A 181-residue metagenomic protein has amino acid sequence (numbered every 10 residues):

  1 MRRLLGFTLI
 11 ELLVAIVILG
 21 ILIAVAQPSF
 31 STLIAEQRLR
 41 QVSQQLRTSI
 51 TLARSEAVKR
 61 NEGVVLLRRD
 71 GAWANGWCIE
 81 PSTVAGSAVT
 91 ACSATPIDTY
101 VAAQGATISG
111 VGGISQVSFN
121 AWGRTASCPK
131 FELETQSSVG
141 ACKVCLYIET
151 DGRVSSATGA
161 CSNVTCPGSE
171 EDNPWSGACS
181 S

Functional and structural regions predicted by a protein language model:
M1-F30, A35: N-terminal single-pass transmembrane signal-anchor helix
I21, V25-T51, S55, K59 (+1 more regions): N-terminal helix-rich module
